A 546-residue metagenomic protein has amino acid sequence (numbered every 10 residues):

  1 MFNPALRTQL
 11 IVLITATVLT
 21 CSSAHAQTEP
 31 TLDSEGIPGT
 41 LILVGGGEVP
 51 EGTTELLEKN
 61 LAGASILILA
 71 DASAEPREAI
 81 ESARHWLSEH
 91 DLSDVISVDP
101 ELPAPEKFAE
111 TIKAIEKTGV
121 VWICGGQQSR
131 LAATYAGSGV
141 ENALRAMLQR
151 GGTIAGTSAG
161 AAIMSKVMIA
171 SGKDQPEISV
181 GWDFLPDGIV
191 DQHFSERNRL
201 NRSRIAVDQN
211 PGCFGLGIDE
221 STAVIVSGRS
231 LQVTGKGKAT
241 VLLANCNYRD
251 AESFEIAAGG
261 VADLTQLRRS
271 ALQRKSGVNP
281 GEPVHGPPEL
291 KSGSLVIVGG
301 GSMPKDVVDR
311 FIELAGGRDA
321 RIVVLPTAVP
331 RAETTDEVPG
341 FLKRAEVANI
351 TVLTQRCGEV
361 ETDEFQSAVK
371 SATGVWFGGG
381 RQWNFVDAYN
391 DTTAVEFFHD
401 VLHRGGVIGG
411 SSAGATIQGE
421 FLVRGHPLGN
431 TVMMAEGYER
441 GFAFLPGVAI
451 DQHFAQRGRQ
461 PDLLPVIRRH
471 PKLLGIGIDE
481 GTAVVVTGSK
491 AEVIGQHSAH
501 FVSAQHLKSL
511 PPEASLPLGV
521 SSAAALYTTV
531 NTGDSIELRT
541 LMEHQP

Functional and structural regions predicted by a protein language model:
M1-I11: Bacterial N-terminal signal peptides that target proteins for export
Q9-T20: Bacterial N-terminal signal peptides
L13-I14, A24, S158, S412: Cleavable N-terminal signal peptides
Q27-A62, S73, R77-E81, H85-E89 (+4 more regions): C-terminal and late-domain segments of enzyme folds
L67-D71, V323-T327: Short internal beta-strands
L87, D91-N142, K343-V395: Helical hinge/lid and interdomain linker segments adjacent to catalytic or ligand-binding clefts that mediate domain
C124, R130-G137, E141-N201, G378 (+1 more regions): Class I SAM-dependent methyltransferase SAM-binding "motif I" and its flanking Rossmann-like core
